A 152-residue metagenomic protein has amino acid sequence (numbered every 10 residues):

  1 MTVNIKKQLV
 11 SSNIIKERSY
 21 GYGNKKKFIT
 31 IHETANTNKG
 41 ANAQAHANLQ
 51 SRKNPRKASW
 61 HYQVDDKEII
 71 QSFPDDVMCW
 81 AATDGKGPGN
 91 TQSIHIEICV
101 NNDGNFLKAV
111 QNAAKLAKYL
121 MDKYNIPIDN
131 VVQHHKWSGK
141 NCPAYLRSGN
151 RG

Functional and structural regions predicted by a protein language model:
M1-L9, K16-G23, K27, Q92 (+1 more regions): Basic/polar, cationic surfaces and motifs that engage anionic cell-wall and phosphate/carboxylate ligands
M1-N90: N-terminal catalytic cores of peptidoglycan-degrading enzymes
